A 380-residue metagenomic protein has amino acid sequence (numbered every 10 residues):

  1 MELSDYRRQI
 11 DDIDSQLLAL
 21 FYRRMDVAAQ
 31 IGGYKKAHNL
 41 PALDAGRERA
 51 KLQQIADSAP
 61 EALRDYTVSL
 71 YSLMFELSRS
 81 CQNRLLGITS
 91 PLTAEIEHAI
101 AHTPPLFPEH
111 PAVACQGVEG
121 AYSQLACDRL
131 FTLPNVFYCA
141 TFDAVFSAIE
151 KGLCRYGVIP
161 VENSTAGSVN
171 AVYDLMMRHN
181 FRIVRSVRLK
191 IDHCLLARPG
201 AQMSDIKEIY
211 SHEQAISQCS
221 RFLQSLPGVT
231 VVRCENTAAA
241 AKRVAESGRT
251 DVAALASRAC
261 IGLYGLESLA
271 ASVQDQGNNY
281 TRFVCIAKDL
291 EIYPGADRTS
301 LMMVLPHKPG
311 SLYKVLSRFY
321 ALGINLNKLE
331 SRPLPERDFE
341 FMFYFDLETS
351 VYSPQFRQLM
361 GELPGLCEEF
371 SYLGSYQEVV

Functional and structural regions predicted by a protein language model:
M1-V380: Domain-level signature for soluble enzymes in the chorismate/prephenate branch of the shikimate pathway
